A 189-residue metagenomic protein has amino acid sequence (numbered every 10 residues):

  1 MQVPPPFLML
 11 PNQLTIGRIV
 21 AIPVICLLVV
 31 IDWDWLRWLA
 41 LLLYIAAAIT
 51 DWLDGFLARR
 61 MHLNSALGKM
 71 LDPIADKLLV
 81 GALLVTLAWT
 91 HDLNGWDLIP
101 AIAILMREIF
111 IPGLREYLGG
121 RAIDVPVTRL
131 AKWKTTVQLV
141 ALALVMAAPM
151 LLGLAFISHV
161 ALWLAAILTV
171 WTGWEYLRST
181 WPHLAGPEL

Functional and structural regions predicted by a protein language model:
M1-N12, I16, A21-I22, D32 (+3 more regions): C-terminal membrane-associated helical module and adjoining short loops/tails
T15, A21-L67, L83-I104, I157-V170: Membrane-embedded alpha-helical segments that form the functional core of polytopic membrane enzymes, especially those
V20, I49-L57, I74, L78 (+3 more regions): Active-site His/Glu-centered metal-binding helix of metallohydrolases
R59, V85-A88, R115, G119 (+1 more regions): Membrane-water interface at transmembrane helix exits
L71-A75, I102-A103, T128-K134: Cytoplasmic-side transmembrane-helix entry/capping segments in multi-pass membrane proteins
G81, V85, L139-V140: Hydrophobic alpha-helical transmembrane segments in multi-pass membrane proteins
P100, M106-G113, V140-A143, A147: Mid-bilayer segments of alpha-helical transmembrane spans in multi-pass integral membrane proteins that mediate
